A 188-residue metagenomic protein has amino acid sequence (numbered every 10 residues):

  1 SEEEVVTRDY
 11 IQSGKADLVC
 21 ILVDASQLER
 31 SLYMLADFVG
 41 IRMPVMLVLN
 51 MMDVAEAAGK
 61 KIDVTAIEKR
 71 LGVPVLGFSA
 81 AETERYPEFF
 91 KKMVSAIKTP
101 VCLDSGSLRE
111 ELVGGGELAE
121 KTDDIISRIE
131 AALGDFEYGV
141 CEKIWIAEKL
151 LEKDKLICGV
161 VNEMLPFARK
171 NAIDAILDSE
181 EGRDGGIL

Functional and structural regions predicted by a protein language model:
S1, S13, S26, S31 (+5 more regions): Generic serine detector
E2-L76: Conserved C-terminal guanine-recognition region of P-loop GTPase G domains, centered on the G4
E3-V6, K15, R30-M34, G59 (+6 more regions): Helical mechanochemical/support elements of P-loop NTPase systems and associated helical scaffolds
F38, F78, F89-F90, F136 (+1 more regions): Phenylalanine-focused residue identity feature
M46, L76-S79, I146, I187: Structured core elements
D53-G114: Canonical P-loop GTPase G-domain recognition
G72, A96-T99, D104-L188: Extended helical scaffolds that flank P-loop GTPase cores
